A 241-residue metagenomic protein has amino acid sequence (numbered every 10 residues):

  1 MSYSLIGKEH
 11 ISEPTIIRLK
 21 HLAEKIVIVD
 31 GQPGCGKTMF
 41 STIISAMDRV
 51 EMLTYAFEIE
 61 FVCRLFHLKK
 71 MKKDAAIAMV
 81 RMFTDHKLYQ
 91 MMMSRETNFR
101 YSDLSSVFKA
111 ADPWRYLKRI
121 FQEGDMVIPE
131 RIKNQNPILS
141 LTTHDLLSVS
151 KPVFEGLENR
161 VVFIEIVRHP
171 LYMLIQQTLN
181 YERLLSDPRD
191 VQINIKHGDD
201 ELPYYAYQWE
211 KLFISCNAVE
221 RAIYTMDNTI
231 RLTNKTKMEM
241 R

Functional and structural regions predicted by a protein language model:
M1-E13: N-terminal pre-Walker A segment at the start of P-loop NTPase domains
I6, R49-T54, F66: Extracellular glycan-modifying ectodomains
I17-E24: Phosphate-binding P-loop
V29: Hydrophobic anchor at the beta1->P-loop junction of P-loop NTPases
C35-E51: A conserved segment at the C-terminal end of the G1
D48-M52, R160-F163: Catalytic donor-sugar/metal-binding loop of nucleotide-sugar-dependent glycosyltransferases
A56-L141, D200-Y205: PAPS-dependent sulfation machinery
P129, K133-N134, I138, H144-R241: PAPS-dependent sulfotransferase catalytic domain
